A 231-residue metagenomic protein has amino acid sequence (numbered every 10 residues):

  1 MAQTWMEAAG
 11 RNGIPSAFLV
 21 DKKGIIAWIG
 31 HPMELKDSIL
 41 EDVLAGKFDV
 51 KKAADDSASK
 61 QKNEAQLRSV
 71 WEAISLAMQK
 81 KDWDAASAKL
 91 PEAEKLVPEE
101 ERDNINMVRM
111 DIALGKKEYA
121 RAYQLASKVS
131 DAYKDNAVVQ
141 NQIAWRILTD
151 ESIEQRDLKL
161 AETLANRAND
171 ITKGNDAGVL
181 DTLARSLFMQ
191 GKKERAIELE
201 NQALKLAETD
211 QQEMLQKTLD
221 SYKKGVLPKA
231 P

Functional and structural regions predicted by a protein language model:
M1-E41: Thiol/disulfide oxidoreductase modules built on the thioredoxin-like
G46, Q79, G115, T149-D150 (+2 more regions): Register position in tetratricopeptide repeats
V50-S69, L96-E101, D135, I171-T172: TPR-adjacent "capping" and linker segments in tetratricopeptide-repeat scaffold/adaptor proteins
E64-E92, I105-G115, T149: Alpha-helical segment of the N-proximal tetratricopeptide repeat
A86, A93, A122, A161 (+3 more regions): Tetratricopeptide repeat
D103-Q190: Alpha-helical adaptor scaffolds
M189, R195-P231: Terminal, low-structured helical/coil segments at or just beyond the last alpha-helical repeat
